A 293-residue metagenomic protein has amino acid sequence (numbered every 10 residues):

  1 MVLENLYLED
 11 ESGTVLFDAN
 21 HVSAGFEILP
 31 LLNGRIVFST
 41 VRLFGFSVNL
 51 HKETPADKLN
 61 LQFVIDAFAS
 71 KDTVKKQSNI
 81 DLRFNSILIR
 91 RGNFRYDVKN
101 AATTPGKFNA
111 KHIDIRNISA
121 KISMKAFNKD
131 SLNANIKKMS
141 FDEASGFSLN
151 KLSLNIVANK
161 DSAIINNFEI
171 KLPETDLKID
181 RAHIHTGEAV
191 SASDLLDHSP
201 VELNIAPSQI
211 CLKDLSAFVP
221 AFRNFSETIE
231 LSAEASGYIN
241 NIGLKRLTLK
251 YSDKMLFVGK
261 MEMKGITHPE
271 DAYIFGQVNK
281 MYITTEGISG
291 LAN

Functional and structural regions predicted by a protein language model:
M1-D57, D66-K99, R116-N135, N159 (+3 more regions): Flexible beta-edge/linker motif
V2, L31, G287-N293: Short, intrinsically disordered, charge-balanced linker/junction segments flanking boundaries in proteins
N5, A69-S70, D97-A102, L132-N135 (+6 more regions): Flexible, solvent-exposed coil segments and beta strand-coil junctions, predominantly the extracellular/periplasmic
S12-F26, A101-A120, A144-N155, D161 (+4 more regions): Amphipathic hydrophobic-ligand
V74-K76, D81, S148-N150, I164 (+2 more regions): Residues that act as N-cap/strand-start positions at coil-to-secondary-structure junctions
N135-M139, S162-E169, N241-L249: Transmembrane beta-strand segments that form the barrel wall of outer-membrane beta-barrel proteins
M139, I170-K171, A206-I210, T248-K250 (+2 more regions): Outer-membrane beta-barrel pore domains and translocons
C211, M281-S289: Outer-membrane beta-barrel translocator/channel fold
